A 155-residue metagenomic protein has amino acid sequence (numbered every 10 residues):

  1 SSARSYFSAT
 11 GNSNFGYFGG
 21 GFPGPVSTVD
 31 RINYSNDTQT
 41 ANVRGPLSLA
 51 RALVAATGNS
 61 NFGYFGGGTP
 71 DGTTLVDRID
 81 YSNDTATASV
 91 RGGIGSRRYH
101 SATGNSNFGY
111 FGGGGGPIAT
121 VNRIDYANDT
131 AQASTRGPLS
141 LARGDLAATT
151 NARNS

Functional and structural regions predicted by a protein language model:
S1-S155: Polar, enzyme-active/binding microenvironments
